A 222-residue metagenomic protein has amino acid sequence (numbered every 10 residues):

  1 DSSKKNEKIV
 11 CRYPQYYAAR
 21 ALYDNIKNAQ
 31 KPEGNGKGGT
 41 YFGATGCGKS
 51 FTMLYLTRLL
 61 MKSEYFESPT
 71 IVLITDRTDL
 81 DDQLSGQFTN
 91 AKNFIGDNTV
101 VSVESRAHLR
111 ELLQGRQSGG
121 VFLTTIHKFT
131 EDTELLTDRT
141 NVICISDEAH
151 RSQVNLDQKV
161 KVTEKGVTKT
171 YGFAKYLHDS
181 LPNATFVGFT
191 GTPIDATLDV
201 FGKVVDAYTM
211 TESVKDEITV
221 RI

Functional and structural regions predicted by a protein language model:
D1-T70, D79-I95, Q117-V121, D157-T163: ATP-dependent helicase/translocase motor core
K8-R12, G46-C47, I74, T78 (+8 more regions): Hydrophobic alpha-helical scaffolding
T78, V100-R110, T125-E131: Conserved helicase motor
F94-V100, E217: Conserved AMP-binding/adenylation subdomain of ANL enzymes
E104-F122, L135-R139: Conserved motor-coupling elements within RecA-like helicase/translocase cores
E131, T137-I222: Signature of the SF2 helicase/ATPase Hel1-core->accessory helical subdomain module
